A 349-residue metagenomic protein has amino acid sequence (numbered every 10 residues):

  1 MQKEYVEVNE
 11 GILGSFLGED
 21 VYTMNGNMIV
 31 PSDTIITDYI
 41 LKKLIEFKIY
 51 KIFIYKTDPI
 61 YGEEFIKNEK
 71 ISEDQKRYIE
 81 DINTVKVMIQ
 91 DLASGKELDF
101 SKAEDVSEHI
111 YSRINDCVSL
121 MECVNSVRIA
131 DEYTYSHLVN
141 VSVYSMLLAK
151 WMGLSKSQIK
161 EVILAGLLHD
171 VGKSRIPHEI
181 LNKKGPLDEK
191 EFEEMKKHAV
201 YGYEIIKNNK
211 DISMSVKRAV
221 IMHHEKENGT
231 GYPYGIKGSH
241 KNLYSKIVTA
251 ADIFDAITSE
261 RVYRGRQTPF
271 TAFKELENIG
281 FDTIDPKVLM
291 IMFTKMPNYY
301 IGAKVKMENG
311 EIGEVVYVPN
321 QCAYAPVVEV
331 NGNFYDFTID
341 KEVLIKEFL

Functional and structural regions predicted by a protein language model:
M1-S101, N333-F337, E342-I345: Membrane-cytosol interface segments
I82-L349: Histidine- and acidic-residue-rich, metal-dependent catalytic cores
